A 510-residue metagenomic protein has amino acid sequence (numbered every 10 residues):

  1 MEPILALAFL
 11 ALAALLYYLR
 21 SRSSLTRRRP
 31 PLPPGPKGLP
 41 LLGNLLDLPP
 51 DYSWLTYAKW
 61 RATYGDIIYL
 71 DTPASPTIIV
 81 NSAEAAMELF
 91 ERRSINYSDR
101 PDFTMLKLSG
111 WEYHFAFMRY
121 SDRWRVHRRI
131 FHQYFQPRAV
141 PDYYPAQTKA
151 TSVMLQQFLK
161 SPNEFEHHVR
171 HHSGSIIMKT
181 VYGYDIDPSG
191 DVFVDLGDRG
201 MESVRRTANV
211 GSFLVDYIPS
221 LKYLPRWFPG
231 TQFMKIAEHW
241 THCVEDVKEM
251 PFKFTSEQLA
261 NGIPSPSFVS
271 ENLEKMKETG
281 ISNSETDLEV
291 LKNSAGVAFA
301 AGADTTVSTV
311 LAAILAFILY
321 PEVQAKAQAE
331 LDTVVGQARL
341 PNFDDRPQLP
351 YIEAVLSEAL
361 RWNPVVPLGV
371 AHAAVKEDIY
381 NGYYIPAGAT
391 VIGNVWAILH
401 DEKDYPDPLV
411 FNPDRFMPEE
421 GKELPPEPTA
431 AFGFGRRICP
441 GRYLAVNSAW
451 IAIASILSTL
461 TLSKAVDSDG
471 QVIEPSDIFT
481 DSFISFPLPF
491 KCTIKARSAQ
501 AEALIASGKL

Functional and structural regions predicted by a protein language model:
E2-S109, D122, V126, T148-V153 (+3 more regions): N-terminal membrane-proximal hinge/A-helix region immediately C-terminal to the signal-anchor transmembrane segment
P36-A58, P76, F103-Y182, D195-E257 (+6 more regions): Cytochrome P450 catalytic-domain helical core, especially the substrate-recognition surface and oxygen-activation
L45-K59, T63-G65, D246, R339-G382 (+1 more regions): Conserved cytochrome P450 K-helix E-x-x-R motif and the immediately C-terminal K′/meander segment
I79-L89, S98, Y184-P188, V192 (+2 more regions): Classical protein tyrosine phosphatase
S173, W240-P251, E278-D332, A359 (+5 more regions): Central I-helix of cytochrome P450 enzymes
G296, A301, P418-I453, P475-D481: Cytochrome P450 heme-thiolate "Cys pocket" and heme-binding signature region
P321-V323, R442-P487, K495-A501: Cytochrome P450 heme-binding "Cys pocket" and the immediately downstream C-terminal segment
I379, G393-G421, K509: Conserved cytochrome P450 K-helix/beta-meander segment immediately N-terminal to the heme-binding cysteine loop
